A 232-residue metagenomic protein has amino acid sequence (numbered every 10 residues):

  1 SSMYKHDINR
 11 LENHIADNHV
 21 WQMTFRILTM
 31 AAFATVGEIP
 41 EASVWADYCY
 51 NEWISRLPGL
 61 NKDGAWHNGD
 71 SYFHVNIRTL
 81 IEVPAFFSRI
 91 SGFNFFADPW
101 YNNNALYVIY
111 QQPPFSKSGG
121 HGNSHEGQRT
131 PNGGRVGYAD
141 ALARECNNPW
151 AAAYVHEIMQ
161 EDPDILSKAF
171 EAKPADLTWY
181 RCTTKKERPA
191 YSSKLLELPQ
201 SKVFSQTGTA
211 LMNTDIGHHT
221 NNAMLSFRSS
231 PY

Functional and structural regions predicted by a protein language model:
S1-S118: Aromatic-lined, polymer-binding surfaces characteristic of secreted/periplasmic polysaccharide-degrading enzymes
H67, Y72-Y232: Extended polysaccharide-engagement surfaces of secreted carbohydrate-active enzymes
